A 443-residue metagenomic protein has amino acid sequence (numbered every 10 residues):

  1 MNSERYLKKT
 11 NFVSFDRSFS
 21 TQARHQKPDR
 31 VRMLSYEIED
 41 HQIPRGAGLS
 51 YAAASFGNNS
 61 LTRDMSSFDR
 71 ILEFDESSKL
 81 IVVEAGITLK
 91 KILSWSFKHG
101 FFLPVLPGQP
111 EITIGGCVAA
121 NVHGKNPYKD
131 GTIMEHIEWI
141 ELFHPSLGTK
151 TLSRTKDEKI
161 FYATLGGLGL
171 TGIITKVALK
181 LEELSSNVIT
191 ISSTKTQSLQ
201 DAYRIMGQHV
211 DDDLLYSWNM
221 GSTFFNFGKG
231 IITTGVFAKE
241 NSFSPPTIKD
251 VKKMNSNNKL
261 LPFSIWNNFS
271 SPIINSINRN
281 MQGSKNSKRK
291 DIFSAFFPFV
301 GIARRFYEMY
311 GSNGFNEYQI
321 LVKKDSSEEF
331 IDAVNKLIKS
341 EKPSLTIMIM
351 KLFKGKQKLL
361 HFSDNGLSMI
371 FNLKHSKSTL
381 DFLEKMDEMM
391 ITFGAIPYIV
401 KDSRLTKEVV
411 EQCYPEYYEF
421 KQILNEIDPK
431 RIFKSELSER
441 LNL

Functional and structural regions predicted by a protein language model:
M1-L443: Noncatalytic alpha-helical scaffold of FAD-dependent oxidoreductases
